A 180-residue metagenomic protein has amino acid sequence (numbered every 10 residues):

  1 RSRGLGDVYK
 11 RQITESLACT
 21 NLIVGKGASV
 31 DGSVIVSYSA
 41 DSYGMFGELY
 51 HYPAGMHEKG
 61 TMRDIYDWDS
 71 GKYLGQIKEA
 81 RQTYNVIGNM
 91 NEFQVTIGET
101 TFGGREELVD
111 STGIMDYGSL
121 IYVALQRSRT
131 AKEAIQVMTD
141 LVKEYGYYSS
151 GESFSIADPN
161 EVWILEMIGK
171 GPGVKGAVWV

Functional and structural regions predicted by a protein language model:
R1-Y9: Single conserved hydrophobic/aromatic residue that forms the stacking wall/gate of nucleotide- or nucleobase-binding
G6, E15-S16: Cleavable N-terminal signal peptides
L17-Y117, V137-V180: A contiguous strand-loop segment
V109-S111, S119-S128: Second-shell loop/turn segments in exported
